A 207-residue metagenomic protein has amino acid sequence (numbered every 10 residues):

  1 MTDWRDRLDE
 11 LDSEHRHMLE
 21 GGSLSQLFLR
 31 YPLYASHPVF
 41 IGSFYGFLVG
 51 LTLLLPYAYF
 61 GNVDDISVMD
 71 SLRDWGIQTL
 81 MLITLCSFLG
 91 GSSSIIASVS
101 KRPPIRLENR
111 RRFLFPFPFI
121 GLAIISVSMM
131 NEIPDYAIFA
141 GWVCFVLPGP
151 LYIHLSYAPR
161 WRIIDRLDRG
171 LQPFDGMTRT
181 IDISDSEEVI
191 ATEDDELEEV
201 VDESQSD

Functional and structural regions predicted by a protein language model:
M1-P38, T178-S204: N-terminal juxtamembrane cytosolic/stromal segments of multi-pass membrane proteins
R7-I83: Membrane-anchoring/interfacial helices and their immediately flanking loops in integral membrane proteins
L51-P173: Transmembrane helical hairpin unit
